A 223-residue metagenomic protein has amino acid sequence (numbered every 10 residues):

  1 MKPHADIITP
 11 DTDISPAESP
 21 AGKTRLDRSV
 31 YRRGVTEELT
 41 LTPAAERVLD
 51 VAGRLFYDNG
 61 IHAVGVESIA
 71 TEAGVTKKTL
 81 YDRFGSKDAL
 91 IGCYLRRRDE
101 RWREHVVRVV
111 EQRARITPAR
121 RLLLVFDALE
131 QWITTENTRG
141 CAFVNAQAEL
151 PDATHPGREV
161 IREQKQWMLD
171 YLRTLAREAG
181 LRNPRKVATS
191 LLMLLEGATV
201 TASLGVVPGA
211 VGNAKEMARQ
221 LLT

Functional and structural regions predicted by a protein language model:
M1-P43: N-terminal intrinsically disordered/low-complexity leader segments
A44-G53, I69, Y94-W102, V106 (+1 more regions): Generic hydrophobic, amphipathic alpha-helix propensity
A45-E46, V66, D88, G92 (+8 more regions): Short, structured helix-loop boundary elements
R47, V51-A89, C93: Helix-turn-helix
C93, V107-T135, A188-L191: Hydrophobic alpha-helical connector segments
R103-V106, R120-L124, A153-E178, T189: Amphipathic alpha-helical packing segments from all-alpha helical-bundle domains
Q131-T135, T174, L192-G209, L221-T223: Amphipathic C-terminal alpha-helical segment
I133-P156: Amphipathic alpha-helical segments used for helix-helix packing
